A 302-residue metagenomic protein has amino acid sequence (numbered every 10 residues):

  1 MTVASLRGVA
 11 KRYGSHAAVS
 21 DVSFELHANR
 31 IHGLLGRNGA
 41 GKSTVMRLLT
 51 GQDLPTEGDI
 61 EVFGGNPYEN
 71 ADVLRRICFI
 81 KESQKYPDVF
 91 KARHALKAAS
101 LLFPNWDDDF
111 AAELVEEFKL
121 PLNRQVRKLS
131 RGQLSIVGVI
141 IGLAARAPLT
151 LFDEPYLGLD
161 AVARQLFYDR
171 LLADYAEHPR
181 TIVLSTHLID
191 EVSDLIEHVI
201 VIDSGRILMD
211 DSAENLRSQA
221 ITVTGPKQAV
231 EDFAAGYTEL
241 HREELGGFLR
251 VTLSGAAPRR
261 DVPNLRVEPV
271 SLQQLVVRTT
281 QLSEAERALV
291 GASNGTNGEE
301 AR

Functional and structural regions predicted by a protein language model:
L26, E57-E69, V73: Conserved ABC transporter NBD signature motif
G36-G41: Walker A (P-loop) phosphate-binding loop of ABC-type ATPase nucleotide-binding domains
T50: Helix-to-loop junction immediately C-terminal to a conserved catalytic motif
K81-V137: ABC-family P-loop ATPase nucleotide-binding domains
T150-E154, L159: Catalytic Walker B motif of ABC-type/P-loop ATPase nucleotide-binding domains
F167-L253: ABC transporter nucleotide-binding domain
H241, L245-R302: C-terminal coupling/interaction segments
